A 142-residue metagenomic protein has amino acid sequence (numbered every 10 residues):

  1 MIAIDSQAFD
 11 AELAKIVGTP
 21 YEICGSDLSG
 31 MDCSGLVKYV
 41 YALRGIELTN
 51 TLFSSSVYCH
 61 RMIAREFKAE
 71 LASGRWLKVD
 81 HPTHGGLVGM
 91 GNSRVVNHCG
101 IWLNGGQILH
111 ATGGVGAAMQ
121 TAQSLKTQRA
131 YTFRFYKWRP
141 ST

Functional and structural regions predicted by a protein language model:
M1-L28: N-terminal intrinsically disordered, low-complexity, charge/repeat-rich segments that act as generic
I2-D5, F9, T51-S124, S141-T142: ...with weaker cross-activation on analogous glycine-rich loops/strands in unrelated enzymes
T19, I23, D27, L109 (+3 more regions): A generic structural micro-environment signature that highlights single residues at secondary-structure boundaries
P20, R75, R134-K137: Residues in intrinsically disordered, low-complexity segments of regulatory proteins
G25-R44: Active-site nucleophilic cysteine motif
E47-T49: Short coil/loop linkers at secondary-structure junctions
K126-T142: Glycine- and charge-enriched low-complexity intrinsically disordered segments
